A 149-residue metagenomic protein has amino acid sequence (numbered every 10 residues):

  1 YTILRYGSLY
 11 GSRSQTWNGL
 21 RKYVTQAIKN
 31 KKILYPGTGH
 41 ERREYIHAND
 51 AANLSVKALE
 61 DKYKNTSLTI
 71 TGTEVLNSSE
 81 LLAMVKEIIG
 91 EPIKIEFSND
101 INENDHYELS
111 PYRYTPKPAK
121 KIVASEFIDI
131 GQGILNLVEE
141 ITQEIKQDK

Functional and structural regions predicted by a protein language model:
Y1-S12: Conserved beta-loop-beta element that borders a ligand/cofactor-binding pocket
L4, T16-W17, K62: Active-site loop immediately N-terminal to the catalytic Tyr-X3-Lys motif of short-chain dehydrogenase/reductase
L9, G19-L20, Y45: Long, contiguous hydrophobic alpha-helical segments, chiefly transmembrane helices and signal peptides
S12-N18, H106: Short beta-loop-alpha junction of Rossmann-like oxidoreductase domains
N18-G19, S125: Short, conserved clusters of charged catalytic residues that mark active-site and nucleotide-handling motifs
I28: Helix-to-beta-strand junctions that scaffold the AdoMet/dcAdoMet cofactor pocket in Class I SAM-dependent enzymes
K31, Y35-K149: C-terminal substrate-binding subdomain of Rossmann-fold SDR/epimerase-dehydratase oxidoreductases
